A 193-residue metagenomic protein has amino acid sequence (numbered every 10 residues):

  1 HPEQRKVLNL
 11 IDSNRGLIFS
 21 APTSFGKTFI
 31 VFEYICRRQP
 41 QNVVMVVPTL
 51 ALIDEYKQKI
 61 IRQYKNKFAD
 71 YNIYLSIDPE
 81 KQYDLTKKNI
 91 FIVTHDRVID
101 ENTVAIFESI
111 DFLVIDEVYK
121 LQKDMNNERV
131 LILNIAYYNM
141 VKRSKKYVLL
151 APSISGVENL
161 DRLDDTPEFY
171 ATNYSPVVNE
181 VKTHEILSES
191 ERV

Functional and structural regions predicted by a protein language model:
H1-V193: N-terminal helicase ATP-binding lobe
